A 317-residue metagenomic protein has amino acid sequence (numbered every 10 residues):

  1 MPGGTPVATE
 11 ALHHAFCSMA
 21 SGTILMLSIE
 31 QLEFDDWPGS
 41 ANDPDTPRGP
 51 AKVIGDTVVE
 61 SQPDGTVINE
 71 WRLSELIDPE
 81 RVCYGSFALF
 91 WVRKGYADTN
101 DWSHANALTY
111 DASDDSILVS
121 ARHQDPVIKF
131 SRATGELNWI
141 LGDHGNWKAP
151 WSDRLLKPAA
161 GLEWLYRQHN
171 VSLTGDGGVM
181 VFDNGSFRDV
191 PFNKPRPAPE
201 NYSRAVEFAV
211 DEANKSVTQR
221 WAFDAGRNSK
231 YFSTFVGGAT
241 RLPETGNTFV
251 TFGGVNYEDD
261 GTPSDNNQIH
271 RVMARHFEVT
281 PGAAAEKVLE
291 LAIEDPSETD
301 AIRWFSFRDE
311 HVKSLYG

Functional and structural regions predicted by a protein language model:
M1-G317: Histidine-/acidic-rich catalytic cores in large beta-rich domains
